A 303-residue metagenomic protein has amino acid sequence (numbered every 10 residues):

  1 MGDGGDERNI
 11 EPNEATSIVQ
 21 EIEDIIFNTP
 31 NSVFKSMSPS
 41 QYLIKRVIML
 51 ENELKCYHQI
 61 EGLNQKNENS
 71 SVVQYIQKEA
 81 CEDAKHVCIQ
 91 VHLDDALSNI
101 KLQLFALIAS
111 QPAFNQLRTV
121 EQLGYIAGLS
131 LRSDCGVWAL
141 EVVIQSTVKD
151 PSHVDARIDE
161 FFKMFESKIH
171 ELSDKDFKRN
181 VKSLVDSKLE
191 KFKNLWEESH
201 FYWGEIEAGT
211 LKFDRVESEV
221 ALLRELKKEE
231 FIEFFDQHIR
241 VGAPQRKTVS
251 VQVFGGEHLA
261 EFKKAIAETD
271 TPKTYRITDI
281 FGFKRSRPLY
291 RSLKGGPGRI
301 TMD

Functional and structural regions predicted by a protein language model:
G2-D303: Mature, solvent-exposed C-terminal subdomains and processed small-chain segments of exported/organellar
